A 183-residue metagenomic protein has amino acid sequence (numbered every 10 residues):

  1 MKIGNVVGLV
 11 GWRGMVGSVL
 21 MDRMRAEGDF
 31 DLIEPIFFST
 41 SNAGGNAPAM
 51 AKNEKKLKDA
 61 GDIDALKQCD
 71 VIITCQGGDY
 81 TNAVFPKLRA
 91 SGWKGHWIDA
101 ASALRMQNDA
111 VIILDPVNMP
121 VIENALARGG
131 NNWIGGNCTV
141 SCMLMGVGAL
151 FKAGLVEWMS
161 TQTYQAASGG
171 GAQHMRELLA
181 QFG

Functional and structural regions predicted by a protein language model:
M1-G183: N-terminal Rossmann-like NAD(P) cofactor-binding subdomain of oxidoreductases, focused on the glycine-rich
